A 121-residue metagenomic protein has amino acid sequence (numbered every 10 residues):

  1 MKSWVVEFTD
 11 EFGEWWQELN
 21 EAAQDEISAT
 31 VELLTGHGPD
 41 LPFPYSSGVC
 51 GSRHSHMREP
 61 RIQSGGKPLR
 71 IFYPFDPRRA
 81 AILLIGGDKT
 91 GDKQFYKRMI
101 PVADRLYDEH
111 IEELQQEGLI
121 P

Functional and structural regions predicted by a protein language model:
M1-P68, P77-A81, D88-P121: Basic, Lys/Arg-enriched alpha-helical interface segments
